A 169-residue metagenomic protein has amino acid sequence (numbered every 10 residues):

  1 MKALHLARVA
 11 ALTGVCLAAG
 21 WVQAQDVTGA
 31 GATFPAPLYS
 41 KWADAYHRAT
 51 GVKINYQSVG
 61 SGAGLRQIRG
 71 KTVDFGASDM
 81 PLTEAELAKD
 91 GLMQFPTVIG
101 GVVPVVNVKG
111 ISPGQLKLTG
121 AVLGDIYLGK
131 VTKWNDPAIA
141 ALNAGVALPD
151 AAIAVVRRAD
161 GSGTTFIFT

Functional and structural regions predicted by a protein language model:
M1-L6: N-terminal secretory signal peptides that target proteins for export/translocation
R8-G20: Bacterial N-terminal signal peptides
Q23-T169: Flexible loop/hinge segments at secondary-structure junctions
